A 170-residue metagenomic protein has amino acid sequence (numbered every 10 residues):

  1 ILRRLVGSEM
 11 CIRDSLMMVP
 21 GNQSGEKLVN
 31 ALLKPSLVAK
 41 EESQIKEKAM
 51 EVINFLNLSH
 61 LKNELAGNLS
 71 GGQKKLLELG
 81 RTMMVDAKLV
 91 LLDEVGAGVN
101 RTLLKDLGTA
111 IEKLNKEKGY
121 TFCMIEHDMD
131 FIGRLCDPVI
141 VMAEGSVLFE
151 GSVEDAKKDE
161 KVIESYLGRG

Functional and structural regions predicted by a protein language model:
I1-G7, I12: Single conserved hydrophobic/aromatic residue that forms the stacking wall/gate of nucleotide- or nucleobase-binding
M17, S24-L61, T109-E112: Conserved ABC ATPase "signature" region
L65-L69: Conserved ABC ATPase signature
V90-D93: Catalytic Walker B motif of ABC-type/P-loop ATPase nucleotide-binding domains
K105-K118: Helical segment within the ABC ATPase nucleotide-binding domain
I132-R134: A short, surface-exposed alpha-helical micro-motif characterized by mixed small hydrophobic and charged/polar residues
